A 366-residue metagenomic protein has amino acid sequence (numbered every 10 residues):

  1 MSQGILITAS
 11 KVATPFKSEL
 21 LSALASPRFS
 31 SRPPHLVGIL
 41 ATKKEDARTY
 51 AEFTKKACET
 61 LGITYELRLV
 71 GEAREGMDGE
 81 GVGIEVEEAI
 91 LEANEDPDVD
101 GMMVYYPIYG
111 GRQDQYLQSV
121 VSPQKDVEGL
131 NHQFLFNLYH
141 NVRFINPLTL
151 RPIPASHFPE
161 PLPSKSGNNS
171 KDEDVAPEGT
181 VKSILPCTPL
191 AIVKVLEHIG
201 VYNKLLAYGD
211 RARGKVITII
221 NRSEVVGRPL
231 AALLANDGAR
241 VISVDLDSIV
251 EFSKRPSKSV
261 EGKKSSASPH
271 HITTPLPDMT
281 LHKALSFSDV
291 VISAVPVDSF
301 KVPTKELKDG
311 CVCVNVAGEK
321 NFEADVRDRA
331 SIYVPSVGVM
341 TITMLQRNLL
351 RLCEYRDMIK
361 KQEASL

Functional and structural regions predicted by a protein language model:
M1-S30: Positively charged, low-complexity intrinsically disordered leader regions
A41-K56, R151-I153, H157-V302, V312 (+1 more regions): Glycine-rich phosphate/diphosphate-binding loop of Rossmann-like nucleotide-binding domains
C58-M77, V241-D245, V250: Short beta-strand elements in bilobed, periplasmic/extracellular small-molecule ligand-binding domains
G83-P97: Short, well-structured alpha-helical segments in soluble
N94-Y202: Glycine/serine-rich phosphate-binding loop and adjoining beta1-alpha1 elements at the start of nucleotide-handling
E95, K283-L285, E306: Structural alpha-helical scaffold elements that stabilize or flank donor/cofactor-binding regions in carbohydrate
P107, A294-V297, A317-G318: Short glycine-/small-residue-rich Rossmann-like dinucleotide-binding loops
Q115-E128, L135-K165, K308-L366: Rossmann-fold NAD(P)-binding glycine/threonine-rich loop
